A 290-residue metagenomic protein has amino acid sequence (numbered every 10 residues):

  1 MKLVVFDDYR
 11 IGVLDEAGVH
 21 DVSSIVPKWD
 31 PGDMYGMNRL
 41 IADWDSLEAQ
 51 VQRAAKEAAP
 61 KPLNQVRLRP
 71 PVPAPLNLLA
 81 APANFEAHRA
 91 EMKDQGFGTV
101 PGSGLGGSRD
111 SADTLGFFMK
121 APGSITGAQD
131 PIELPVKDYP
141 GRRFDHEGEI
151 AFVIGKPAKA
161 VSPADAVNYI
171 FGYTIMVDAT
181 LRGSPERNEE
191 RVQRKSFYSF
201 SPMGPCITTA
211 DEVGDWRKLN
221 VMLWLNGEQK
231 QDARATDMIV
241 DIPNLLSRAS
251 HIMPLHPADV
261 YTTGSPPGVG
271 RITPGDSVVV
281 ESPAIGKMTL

Functional and structural regions predicted by a protein language model:
M1, V5-V26, P202-I207, P267-L290: Charged, cofactor-coupling segments
K2-V4, D8, M34-Q229: Active-site microenvironments in enzyme catalytic cores
P73, A80, H256, T273-P274: Residue-level recognition of short, solvent-exposed, well-ordered loop/turn junctions that link secondary-structure
I132-L134, A233, M288-L290: Generic detection of short hydrophobic beta-strand segments and adjacent strand-loop junctions
R187, G204-P205, Q229-L255: Glycine-rich active-site loops that engage anionic ligands at enzyme catalytic sites
S250-T263, V269-G270: Beta-rich strand-turn-strand
